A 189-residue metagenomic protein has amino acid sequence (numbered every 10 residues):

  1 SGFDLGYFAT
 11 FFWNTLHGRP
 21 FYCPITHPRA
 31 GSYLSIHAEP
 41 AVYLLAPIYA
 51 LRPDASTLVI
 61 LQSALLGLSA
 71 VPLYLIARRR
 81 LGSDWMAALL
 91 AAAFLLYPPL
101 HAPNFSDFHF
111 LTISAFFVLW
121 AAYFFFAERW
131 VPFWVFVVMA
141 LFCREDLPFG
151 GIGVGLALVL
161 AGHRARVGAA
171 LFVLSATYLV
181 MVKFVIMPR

Functional and structural regions predicted by a protein language model:
S1-L5, V180-R189: Helix-to-loop transition at the C-terminal end of transmembrane segments
D4-Y33, P40-A41: Extracytosolic helix-loop segments that constitute the early lumenal/periplasmic catalytic or substrate-binding loops
H17, I36-L61: Juxtamembrane segments of multi-pass membrane glycosylation machinery that transfer sugars from lipid-linked donors
L34-E39, L95-V118, C143: Membrane-interface micro-motifs in multi-pass membrane enzymes
S56-L81, W120: Transmembrane-helix motifs of polytopic, lipid-linked glycan transferases
P72-I76, A93, N104, T112-V137 (+1 more regions): Specific aromatic-rich, kink-prone transmembrane helix
A87-L96, V137, L141: Short helix- or helix-capping micro-motifs that position conserved polar/aromatic residues at function-defining sites
G150-A176: Perimembrane helix-loop-helix junctions
